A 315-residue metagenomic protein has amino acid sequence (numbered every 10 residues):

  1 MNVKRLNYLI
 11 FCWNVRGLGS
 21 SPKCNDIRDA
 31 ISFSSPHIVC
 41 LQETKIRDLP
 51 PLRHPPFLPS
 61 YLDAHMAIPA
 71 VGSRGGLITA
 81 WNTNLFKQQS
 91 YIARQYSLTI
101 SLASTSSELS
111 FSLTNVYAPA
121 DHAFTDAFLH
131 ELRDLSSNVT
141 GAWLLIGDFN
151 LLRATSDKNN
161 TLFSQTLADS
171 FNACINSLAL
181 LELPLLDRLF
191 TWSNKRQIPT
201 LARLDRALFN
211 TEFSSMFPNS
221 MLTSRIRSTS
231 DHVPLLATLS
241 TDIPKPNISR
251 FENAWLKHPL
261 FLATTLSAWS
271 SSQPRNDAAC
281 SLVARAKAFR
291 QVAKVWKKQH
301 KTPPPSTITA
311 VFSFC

Functional and structural regions predicted by a protein language model:
M1-T140, L162-S164, F171, L178-L180 (+2 more regions): Short phosphate/oxyanion-binding micro-motifs
N14, E43, G147-D148, H232: Active-site glycine-centered loops adjacent to acidic/histidine catalytic or metal-binding residues that shape
R16, K45, Y117, N150-L152 (+2 more regions): Catalytic metal-binding/acid-base residues of hydrolase active sites
L18-P22, K45-I46, A67-V71, P119-F124 (+7 more regions): Conserved, non-catalytic sequence blocks in retroelement Pol enzymes and Pol-derived host proteins
H37, D148, D205: Conserved acidic residues
V39-Q42, L145-G147, L181-L186: Active-site neighborhood of phospho(di)ester-bond hydrolases with catalytic His/Asp-centered motifs
Q89-R94, A154, T161-A268: Metal-dependent phosphoester-hydrolase catalytic domains
A142-I146, N150-K158, L235-C315: Arg/Lys-enriched, amphipathic patches
